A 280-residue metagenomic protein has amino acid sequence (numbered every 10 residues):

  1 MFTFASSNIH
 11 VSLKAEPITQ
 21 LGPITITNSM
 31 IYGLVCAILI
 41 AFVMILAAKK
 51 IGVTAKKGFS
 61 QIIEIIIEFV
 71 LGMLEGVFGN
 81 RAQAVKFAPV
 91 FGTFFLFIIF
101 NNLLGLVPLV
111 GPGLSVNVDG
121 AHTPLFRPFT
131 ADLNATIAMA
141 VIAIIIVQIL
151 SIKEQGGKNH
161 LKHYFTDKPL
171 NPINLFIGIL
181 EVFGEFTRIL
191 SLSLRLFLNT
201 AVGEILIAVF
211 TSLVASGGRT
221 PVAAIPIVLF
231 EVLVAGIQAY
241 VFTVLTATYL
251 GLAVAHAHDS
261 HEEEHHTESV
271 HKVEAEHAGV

Functional and structural regions predicted by a protein language model:
M1-V280: Selective transmembrane helix interface/packing segments
